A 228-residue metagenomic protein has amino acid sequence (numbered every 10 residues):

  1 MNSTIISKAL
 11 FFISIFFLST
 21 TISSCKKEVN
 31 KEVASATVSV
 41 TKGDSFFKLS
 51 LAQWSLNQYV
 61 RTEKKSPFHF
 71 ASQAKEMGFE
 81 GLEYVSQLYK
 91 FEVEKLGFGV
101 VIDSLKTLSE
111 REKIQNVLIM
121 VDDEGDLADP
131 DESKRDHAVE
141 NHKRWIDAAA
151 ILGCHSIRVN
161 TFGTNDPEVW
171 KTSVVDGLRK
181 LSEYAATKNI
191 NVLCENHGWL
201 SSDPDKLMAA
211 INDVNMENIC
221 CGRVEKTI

Functional and structural regions predicted by a protein language model:
M1-F11: Bacterial N-terminal signal peptides that target proteins for export
T20-S24: C-terminal motif of bacterial Sec signal peptides marking the signal peptidase cleavage site
C25-I146, A150-I151, R179, A186 (+1 more regions): N-terminal pre-domain/capping segments
D44-F46, G81-L82, D176-I228: Acidic/histidine-rich catalytic cores of soluble enzymes
W54-L56, V85-Q87, V121-E124, F162-T164 (+3 more regions): Active-site beta-loop-alpha junctions enriched in small/polar residues
A148-V169, K188-S201: Active-site groove signature of glycoside hydrolases
E168-L178: Glycine/proline-rich, positively charged, aromatic-decorated active-site loop/lid region on the catalytic face
